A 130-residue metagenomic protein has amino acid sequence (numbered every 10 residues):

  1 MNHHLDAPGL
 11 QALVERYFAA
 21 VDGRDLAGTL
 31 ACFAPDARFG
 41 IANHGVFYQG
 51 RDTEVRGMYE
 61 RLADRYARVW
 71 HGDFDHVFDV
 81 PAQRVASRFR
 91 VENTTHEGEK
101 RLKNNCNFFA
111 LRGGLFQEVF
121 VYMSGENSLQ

Functional and structural regions predicted by a protein language model:
M1-L5, G9, R56-Q130: A beta-strand edge to alpha-helix "cap/lid" segment located at domain peripheries
M1-P35: Short, low-complexity N-terminal intrinsically disordered segments enriched in polar/charged residues
V14, L30, P35, G40 (+2 more regions): Generic hydrophobic-segment detector
V14, R51-V55, L102: A structural signal for well-ordered alpha-helical scaffolds and beta->alpha junctions
Y17-A20, G40, N93: Alpha-helix C-capping/helix-to-loop hinge sites
F18, N43-H44, G98: Generic anion/oxyanion-binding catalytic loop in active/binding sites
L26-V80: A solvent-exposed, acidic/Ser-Thr-rich amphipathic alpha-helical stretch
